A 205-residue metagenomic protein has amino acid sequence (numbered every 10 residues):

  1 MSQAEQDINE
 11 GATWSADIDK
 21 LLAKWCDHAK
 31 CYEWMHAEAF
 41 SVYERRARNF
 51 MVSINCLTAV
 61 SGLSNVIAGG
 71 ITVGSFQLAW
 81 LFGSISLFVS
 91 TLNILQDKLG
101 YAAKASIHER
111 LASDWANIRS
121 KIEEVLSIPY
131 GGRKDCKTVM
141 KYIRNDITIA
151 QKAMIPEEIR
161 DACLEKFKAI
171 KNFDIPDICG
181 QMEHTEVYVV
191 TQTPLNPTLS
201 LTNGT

Functional and structural regions predicted by a protein language model:
S2-C56, L78, I94-T205: Conserved non-transmembrane functional hotspots
L57-V73: Juxtamembrane "helix exit" motif at the C-terminal ends of alpha-helical transmembrane segments in multi-pass membrane
A59-G62, S84-L95: Single-pass alpha-helical transmembrane signal-anchor segments
V66-G69, N93, D97: Hydrophobic alpha-helical elements and their junctions with loops/disorder across both membrane and soluble proteins
V73-I85: Hydrophobic alpha-helical transmembrane segments
